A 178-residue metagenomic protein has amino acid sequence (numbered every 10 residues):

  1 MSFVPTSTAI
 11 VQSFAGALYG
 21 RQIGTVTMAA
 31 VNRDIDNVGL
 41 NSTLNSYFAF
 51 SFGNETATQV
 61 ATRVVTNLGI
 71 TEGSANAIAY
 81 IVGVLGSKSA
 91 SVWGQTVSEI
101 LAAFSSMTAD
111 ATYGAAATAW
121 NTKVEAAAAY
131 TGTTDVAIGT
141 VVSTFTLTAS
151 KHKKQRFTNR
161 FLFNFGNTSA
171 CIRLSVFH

Functional and structural regions predicted by a protein language model:
M1-H178: Substrate/cofactor-recognition hotspot
